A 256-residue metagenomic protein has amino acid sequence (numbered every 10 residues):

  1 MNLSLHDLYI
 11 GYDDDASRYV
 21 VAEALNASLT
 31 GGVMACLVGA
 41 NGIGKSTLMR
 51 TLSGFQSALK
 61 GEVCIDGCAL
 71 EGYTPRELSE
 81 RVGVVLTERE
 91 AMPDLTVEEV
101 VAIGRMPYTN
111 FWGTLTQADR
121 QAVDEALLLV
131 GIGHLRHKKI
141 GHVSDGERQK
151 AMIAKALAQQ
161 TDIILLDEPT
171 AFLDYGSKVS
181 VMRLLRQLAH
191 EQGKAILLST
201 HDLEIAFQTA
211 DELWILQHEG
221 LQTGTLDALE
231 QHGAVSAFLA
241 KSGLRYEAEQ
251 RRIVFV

Functional and structural regions predicted by a protein language model:
V38-A40: The feature captures the beta-strand-to-loop junction immediately N-terminal to the Walker
S53: Helix-to-loop junction immediately C-terminal to a conserved catalytic motif
G61-A69, L78: Conserved ABC transporter NBD signature motif
A102, Q117-L135: Conserved ABC ATPase "signature" region
I164-D167: Catalytic Walker B motif of ABC-type/P-loop ATPase nucleotide-binding domains
T200-H201: H-loop/switch region of ABC-family ATPase nucleotide-binding domains
L239-V256: ABC ATPase nucleotide-binding domains
